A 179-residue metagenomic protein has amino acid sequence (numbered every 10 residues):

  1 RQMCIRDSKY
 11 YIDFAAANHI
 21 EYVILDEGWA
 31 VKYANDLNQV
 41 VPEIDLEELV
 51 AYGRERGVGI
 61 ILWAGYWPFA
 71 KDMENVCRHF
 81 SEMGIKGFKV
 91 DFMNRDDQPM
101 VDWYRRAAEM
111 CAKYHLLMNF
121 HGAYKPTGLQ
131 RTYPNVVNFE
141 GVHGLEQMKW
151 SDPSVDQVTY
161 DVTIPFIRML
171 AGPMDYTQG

Functional and structural regions predicted by a protein language model:
R1-I5: Short, small-residue-biased leader/transition segments that mark boundaries at the very start of proteins
D7-G28, F80-G84: Catalytic domains of carbohydrate-active enzymes, especially glycoside hydrolases
E27-G179: Aromatic- and carboxylate-enriched substrate-binding clefts and catalytic-loop regions of carbohydrate-active enzymes
